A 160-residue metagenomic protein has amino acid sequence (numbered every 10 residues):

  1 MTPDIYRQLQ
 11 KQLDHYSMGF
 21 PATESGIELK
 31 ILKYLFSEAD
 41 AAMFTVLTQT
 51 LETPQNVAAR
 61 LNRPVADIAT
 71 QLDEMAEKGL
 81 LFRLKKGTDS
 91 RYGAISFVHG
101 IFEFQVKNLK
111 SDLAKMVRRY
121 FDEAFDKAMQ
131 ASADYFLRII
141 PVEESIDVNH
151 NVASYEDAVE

Functional and structural regions predicted by a protein language model:
M1-L29: Long, low-complexity, charged/polar intrinsically disordered regions in eukaryotic proteins
P21-E28, D40, V46-Q49: N-terminal ordered "arm"
Y34-D40: Short helix-coil-helix linker/hinge
F44, Q49-L61: Short acidic, hydrophobic short linear motifs in intrinsically disordered regions
L61-E77: Short amphipathic alpha-helical interaction segments
A76-G87: A short, conserved structural fragment
T88-D126: Short, amphipathic alpha-helical interaction segments positioned at domain boundaries
L109-D112, R118-E160: Mid-protein regulatory/catalytic core that forms ligand/cofactor-binding pockets and protein-protein interaction
